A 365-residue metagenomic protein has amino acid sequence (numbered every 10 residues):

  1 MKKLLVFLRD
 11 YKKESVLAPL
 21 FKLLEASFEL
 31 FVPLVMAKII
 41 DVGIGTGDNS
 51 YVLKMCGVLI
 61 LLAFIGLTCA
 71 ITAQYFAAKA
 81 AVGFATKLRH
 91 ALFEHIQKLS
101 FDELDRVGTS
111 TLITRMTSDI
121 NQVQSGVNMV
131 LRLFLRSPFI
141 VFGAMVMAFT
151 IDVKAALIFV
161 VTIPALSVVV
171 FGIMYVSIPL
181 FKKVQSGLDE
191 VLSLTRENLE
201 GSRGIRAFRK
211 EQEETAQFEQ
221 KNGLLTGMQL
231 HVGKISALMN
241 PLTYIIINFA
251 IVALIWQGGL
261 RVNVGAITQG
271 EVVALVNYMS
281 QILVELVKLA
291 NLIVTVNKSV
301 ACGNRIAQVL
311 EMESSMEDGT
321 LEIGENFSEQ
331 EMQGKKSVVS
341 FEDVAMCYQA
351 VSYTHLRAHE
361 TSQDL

Functional and structural regions predicted by a protein language model:
M1-D10, L112: A short amphipathic helical element positioned immediately N-terminal to and/or at the very start of a transmembrane
R9, S15-T72, F76, F149-K154 (+1 more regions): Transmembrane helix-loop-helix hairpins at lipid-water interfaces of multipass membrane proteins, especially the type-1
D10-K13, K98-D102, S118-L131, L135 (+7 more regions): An intracellular "coupling" helix at the cytosolic face of ABC transporter transmembrane type-1 domains
L20, L24, F28-V32, G57 (+5 more regions): Hydrophobic alpha-helical transmembrane segments of ABC transporter permease domains
D48-V52, M147-V161, H231-N304, V309-L310: Helix-loop-helix
E200, M279-A350: ABC transporter TMD-NBD coupling linker
T354-T361: Conserved small/polar residues in nucleotide/adenosyl-binding loops
